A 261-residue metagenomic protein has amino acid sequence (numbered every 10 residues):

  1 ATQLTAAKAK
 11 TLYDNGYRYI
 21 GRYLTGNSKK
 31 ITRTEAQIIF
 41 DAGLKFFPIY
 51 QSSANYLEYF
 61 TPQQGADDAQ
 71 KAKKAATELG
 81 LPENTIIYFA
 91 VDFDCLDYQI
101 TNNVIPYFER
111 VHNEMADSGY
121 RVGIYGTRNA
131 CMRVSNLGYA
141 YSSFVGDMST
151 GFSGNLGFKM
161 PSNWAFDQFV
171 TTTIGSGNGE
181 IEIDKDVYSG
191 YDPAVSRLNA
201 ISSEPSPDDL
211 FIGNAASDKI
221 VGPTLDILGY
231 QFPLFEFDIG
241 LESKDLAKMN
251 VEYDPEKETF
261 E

Functional and structural regions predicted by a protein language model:
A1, R18-Y23, K45-Y50, T85-A90 (+3 more regions): Structural recognition of the beta-strand scaffold that forms the well-ordered cores of secreted hydrolase catalytic
A1-T5, A9, N136-L234, K244: Functionally critical loop-and-helix segments that line ligand-binding/catalytic clefts of soluble enzyme domains
L4, R22-L96: Substrate-binding cleft of extracellular glycoside hydrolase catalytic domains
A9, A36, A69-K73, I105-H112: Generic structural signal for well-ordered alpha-helices, preferentially at hydrophobic/aromatic core positions
Y13, F40-G43, A116: Anion (oxyanion) recognition and catalysis
C95-G119: Active-site cleft segment of glycoside hydrolase catalytic domains centered on the general acid/base Glu
S118-R133: Aromatic-lined carbohydrate-recognition surfaces of secreted/lumenal glycan-active proteins
L241-E261: Exposed regions on extracellular, virion, or secretory-pathway luminal proteins
